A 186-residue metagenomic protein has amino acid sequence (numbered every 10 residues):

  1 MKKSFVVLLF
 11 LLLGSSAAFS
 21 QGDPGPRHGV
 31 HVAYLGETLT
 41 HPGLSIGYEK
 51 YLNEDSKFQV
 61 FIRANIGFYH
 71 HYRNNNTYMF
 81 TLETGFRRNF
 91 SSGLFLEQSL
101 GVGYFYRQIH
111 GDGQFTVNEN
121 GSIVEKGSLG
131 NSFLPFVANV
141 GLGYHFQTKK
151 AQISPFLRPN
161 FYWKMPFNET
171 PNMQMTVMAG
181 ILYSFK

Functional and structural regions predicted by a protein language model:
M1-P26, F185: Bacterial Sec-dependent N-terminal signal peptides
K3, N65-G67, G101-G103: Histidine- and/or cysteine-centered catalytic micro-motif in compact active-site loops
K3, P26, E54-F58, F90-L94 (+1 more regions): Short coil turns and loop connectors of transmembrane beta-barrels in diderm outer membranes and organellar homologs
S20-Y69, S184-K186: Short glycine/proline- and aromatic-enriched beta-strand/turn motifs that initiate or cap beta-hairpins
P26-H28, T40-L44, F58-V60, N76-F80 (+3 more regions): Residues that define the transmembrane beta-barrel architecture of outer-membrane proteins
L35, L39, Y51, D55 (+4 more regions): Sequence/structural signature of outer-membrane beta-barrel proteins
R63-I66, T77-N89: Transmembrane beta-barrel strand/turn architecture of Gram-negative outer membrane proteins
G85-K186: Outer-membrane beta-barrel transmembrane domain signature
